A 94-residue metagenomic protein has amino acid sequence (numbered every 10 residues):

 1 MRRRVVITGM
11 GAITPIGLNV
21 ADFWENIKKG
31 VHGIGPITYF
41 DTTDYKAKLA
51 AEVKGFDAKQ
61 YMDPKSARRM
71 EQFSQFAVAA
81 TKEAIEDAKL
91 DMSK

Functional and structural regions predicted by a protein language model:
M1-K94: Conserved "HGTGT" condensation-loop signature of ketosynthase/thiolase-family condensing enzymes that catalyze
